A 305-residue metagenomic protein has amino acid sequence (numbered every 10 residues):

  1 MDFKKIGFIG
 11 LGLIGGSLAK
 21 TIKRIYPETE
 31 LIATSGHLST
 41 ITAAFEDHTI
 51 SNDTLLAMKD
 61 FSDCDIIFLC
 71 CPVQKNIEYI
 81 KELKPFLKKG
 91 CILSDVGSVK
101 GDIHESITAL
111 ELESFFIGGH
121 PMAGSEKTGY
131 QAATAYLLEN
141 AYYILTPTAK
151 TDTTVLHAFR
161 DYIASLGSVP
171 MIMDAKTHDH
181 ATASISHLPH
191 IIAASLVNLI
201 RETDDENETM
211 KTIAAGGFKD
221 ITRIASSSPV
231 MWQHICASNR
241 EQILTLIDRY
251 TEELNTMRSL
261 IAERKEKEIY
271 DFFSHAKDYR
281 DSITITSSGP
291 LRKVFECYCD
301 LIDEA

Functional and structural regions predicted by a protein language model:
M1-A57, F61, I66: NAD(P)+-binding Rossmann beta1-loop-alpha1 motif at the extreme N-terminus of oxidoreductases
D2-K5, G90, N140: Phosphate-coordination loops involved in phosphoryl transfer and adenosine-cofactor binding
M58-L87, I92-S94: Rossmann-like NAD(P)-binding element
Y79-Q131: Rossmann-like NAD(P)(H) cofactor-binding subdomain of soluble oxidoreductases
L137-I224: Internal alpha-helical scaffold of NAD(P)-dependent oxidoreductase catalytic cores
N207-A276: Interdomain hinge/lid region at the active-site interface of Rossmann-like NAD(P)-dependent oxidoreductases
S288-A305: A conserved regulatory-domain signal marking ACT and ACT-like small-molecule sensing domains and adjacent regulatory
